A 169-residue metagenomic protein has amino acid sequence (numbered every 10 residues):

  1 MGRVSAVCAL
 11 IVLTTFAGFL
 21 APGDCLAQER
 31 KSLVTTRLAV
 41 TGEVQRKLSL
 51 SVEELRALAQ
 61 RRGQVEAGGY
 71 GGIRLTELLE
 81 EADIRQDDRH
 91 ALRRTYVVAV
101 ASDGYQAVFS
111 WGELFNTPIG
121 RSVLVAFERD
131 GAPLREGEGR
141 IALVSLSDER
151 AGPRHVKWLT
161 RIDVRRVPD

Functional and structural regions predicted by a protein language model:
M1-S5: Positively charged n-region of N-terminal signal peptides that target proteins for export
C8-F19: Bacterial N-terminal signal peptides
G23-D169: N-terminal intrinsically disordered, low-complexity segments enriched in P/E/S/T
